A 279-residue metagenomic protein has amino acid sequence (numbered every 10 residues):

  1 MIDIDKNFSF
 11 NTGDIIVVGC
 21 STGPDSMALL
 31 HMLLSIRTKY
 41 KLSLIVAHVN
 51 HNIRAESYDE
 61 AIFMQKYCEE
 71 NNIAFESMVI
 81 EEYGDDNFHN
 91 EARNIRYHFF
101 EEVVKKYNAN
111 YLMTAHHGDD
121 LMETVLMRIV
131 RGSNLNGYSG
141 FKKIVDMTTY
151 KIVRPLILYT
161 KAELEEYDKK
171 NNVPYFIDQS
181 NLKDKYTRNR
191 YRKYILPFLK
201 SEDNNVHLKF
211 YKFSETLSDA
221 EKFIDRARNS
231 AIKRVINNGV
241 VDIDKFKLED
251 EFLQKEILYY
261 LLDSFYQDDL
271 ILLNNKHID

Functional and structural regions predicted by a protein language model:
M1-Y194: Core alpha/beta nucleotide-donor-binding catalytic domains of modification enzymes
I2-D25, S43-I45, V49, I80 (+3 more regions): AMP-forming adenylation/ATP pyrophosphatase catalytic core
M27, E123-T124, N189-K193, H207-Y211 (+1 more regions): Non-catalytic, well-ordered alpha-helical scaffold segments
R131, L135, K161, K200-N204 (+4 more regions): Alpha-helix boundary/capping and short turn/kink residues
L156-V241: Contiguous mid-protein beta-loop-alpha structural module that forms a pocket-lining wall or clamp of enzyme active
